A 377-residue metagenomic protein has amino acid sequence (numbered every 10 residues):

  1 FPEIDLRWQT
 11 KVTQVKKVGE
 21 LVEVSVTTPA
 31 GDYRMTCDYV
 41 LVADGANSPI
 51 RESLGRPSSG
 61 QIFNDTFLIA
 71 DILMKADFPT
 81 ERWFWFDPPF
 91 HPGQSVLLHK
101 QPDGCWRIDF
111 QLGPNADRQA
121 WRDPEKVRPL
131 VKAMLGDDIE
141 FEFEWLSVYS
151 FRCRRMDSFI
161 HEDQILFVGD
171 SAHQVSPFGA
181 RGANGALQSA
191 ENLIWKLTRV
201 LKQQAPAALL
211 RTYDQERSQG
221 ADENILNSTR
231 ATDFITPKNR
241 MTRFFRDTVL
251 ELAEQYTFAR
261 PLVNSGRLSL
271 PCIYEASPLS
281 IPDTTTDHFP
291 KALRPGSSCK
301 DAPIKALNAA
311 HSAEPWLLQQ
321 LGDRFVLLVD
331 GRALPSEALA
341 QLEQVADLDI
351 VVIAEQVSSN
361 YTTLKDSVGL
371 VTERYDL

Functional and structural regions predicted by a protein language model:
F1-V263, P271: Core Rossmann-like FAD-binding/catalytic domain of the broad FAD-dependent monooxygenase superfamily
V200-L377: Helical substrate-recognition/capping region of FAD-dependent monooxygenase/halogenase enzymes
